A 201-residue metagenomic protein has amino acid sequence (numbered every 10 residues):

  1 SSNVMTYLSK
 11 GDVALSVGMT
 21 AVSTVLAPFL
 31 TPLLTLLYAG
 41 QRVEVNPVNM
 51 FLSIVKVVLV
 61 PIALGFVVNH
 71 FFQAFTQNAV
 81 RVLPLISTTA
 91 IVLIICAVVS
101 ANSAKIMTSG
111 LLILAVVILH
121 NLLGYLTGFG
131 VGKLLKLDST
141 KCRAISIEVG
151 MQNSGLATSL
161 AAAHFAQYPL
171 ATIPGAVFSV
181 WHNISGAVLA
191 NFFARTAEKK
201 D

Functional and structural regions predicted by a protein language model:
S1-D201: Alpha-helical transmembrane segments of multi-pass small-molecule/ion transporters
